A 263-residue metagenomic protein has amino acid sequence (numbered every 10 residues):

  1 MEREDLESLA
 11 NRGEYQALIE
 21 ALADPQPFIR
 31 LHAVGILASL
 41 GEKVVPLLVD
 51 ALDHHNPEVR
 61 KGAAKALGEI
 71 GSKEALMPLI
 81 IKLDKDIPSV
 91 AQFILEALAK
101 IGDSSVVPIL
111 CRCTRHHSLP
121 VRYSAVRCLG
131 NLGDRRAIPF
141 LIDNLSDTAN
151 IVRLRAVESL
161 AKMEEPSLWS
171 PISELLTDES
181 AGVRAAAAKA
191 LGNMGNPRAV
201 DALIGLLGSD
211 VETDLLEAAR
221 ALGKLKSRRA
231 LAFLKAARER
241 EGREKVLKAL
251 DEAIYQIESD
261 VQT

Functional and structural regions predicted by a protein language model:
E2-D5, A33, A63, I94 (+5 more regions): Conserved hydrophobic register position within alpha-solenoid helical repeats
E2-L9, A17-S39: Alpha-helical segment of the N-proximal tetratricopeptide repeat
D5-S8, I36-S39, A66-E69, A97 (+7 more regions): Core register positions within helices of long alpha-helical scaffolds
A10-L22, E42-D53, S72-D84, D103-R115 (+5 more regions): Amphipathic alpha-helical scaffolding segments comprising HEAT/armadillo-like alpha-solenoid repeats
P25-Q26, H55-N56, D86-I87, H117-S118 (+4 more regions): Short inter-helical turns and helix N-cap capping residues of alpha-solenoid HEAT/ARM repeat scaffolds
L37, A51, A63, L67 (+10 more regions): TPR/Sel1-like alpha-solenoid repeat signature
N150, L154, E158, P166-S173 (+3 more regions): Alpha-helical adaptor scaffolds
